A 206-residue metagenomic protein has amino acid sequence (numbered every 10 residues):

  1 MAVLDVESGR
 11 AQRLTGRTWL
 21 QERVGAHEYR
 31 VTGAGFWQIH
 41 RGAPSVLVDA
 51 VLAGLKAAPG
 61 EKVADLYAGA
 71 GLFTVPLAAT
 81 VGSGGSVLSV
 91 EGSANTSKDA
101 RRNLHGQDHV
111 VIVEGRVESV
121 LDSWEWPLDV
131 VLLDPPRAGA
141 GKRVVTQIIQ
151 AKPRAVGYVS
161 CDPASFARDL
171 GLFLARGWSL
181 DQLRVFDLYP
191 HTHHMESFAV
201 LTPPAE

Functional and structural regions predicted by a protein language model:
M1-E206: Rossmann-like S-adenosyl-L-methionine
